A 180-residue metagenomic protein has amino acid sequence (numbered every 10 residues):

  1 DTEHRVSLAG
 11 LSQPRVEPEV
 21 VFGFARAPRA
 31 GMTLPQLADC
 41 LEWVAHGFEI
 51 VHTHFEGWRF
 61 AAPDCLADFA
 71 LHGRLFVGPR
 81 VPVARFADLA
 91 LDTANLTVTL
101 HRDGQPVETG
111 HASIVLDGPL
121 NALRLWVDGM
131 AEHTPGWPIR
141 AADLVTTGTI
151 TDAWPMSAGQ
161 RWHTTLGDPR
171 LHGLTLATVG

Functional and structural regions predicted by a protein language model:
D1-L123, V127, A131-H133, S157 (+1 more regions): Catalytic-core "active-site belt" of small-molecule-metabolizing enzymes, emphasizing His/Asp/Glu-rich regions
R102-D103, T147, G167: Short strand-turn-strand beta-turns centered on an Asx-Gly dipeptide
T109-G110, A141, T147: Thr-Gly-centered strand-to-loop micro-motif
I150-W154, D168-L171: Short, charged beta-turn/beta-strand-edge "cap" motif at the junction between a beta-strand and an adjacent loop
W162-T165: Short, aromatic- and glycine-rich surface loops/edge beta-strands on solvent-exposed regions
